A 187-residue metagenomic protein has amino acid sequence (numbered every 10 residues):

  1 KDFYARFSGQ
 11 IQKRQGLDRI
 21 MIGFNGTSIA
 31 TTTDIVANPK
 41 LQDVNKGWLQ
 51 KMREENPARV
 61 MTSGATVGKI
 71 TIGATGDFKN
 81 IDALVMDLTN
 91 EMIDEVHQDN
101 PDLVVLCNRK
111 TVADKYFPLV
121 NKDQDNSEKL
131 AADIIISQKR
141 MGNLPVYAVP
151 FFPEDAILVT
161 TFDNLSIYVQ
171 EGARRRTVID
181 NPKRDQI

Functional and structural regions predicted by a protein language model:
K1-P57, E95-V112, V146, K183-I187: Long, contiguous amphipathic alpha-helices that act as assembly "spine/axial" helices in icosahedral shell and virion
F7-Q10, L84, L88-M92: Short, hydrophobic/aromatic alpha-helical segments in well-folded domains
Q42-T75, K79-A83, N90, P101 (+1 more regions): Sequence/fold signature of self-assembling virion shell proteins
